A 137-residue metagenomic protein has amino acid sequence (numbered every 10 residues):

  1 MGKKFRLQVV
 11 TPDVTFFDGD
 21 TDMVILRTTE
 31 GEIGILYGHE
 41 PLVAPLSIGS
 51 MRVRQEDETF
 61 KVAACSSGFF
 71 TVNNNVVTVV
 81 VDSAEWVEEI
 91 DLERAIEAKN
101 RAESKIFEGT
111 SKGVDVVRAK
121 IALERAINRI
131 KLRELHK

Functional and structural regions predicted by a protein language model:
M1-R6, K137: Short, charged, intrinsically disordered terminal tails
R6-R101: Compact, glycine-rich, soluble single-domain proteins
W86-K137: Acidic/glycine-rich phosphate/pyrophosphate-binding loops and surrounding catalytic core that coordinate Mg2+
